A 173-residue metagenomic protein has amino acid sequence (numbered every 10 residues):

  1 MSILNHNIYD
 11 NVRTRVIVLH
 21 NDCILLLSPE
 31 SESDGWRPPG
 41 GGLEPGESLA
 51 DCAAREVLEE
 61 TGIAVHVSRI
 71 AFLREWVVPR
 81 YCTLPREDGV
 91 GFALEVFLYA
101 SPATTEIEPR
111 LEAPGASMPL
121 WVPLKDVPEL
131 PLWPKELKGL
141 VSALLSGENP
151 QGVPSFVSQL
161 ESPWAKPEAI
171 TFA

Functional and structural regions predicted by a protein language model:
S2-L25, G42, S68, E95-Y99: Conserved N-terminal beta-strand and adjoining loop/helix that marks the start of the Nudix/MutT-like hydrolase domain
N11, L19, S31-S33, P38 (+2 more regions): Short connector loops at helix/strand junctions that flank enzyme active sites, especially segments positioning acidic
D22, E30-S31, R74-W76, P102-T104: Short, flexible active-site-adjacent loop segments at beta-strand->alpha-helix junctions, enriched in small/polar
L25-L26, R37: General beta-strand recognition
P29, G40, L124: Active-site donor-binding loop signature of nucleotide-sugar glycosyltransferases
D34-W36, E112-A173: Nudix hydrolase/Nudix homology domain
L43-V67, W76-K135, I170-A173: Unchanged
